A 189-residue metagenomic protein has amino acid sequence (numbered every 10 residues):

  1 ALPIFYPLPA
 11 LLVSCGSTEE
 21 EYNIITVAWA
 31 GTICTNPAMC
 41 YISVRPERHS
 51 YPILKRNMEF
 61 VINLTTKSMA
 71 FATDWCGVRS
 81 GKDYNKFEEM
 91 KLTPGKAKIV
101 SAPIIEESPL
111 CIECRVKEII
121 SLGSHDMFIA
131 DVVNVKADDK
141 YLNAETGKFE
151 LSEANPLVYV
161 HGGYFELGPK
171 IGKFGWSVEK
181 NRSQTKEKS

Functional and structural regions predicted by a protein language model:
A1-S189: Basic, polyanion-binding surface patches
